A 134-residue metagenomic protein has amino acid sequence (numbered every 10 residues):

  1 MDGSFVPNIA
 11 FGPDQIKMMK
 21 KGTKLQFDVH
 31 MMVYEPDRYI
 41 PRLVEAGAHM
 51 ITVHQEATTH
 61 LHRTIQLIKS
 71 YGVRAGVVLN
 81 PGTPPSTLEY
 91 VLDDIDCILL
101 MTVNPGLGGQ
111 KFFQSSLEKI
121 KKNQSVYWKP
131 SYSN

Functional and structural regions predicted by a protein language model:
M1-V33, R42, V103: An active-site metal/cofactor-coordinating segment within enzyme catalytic domains
F5, G22, Q26, R38-Y39 (+1 more regions): Conserved anion-binding
